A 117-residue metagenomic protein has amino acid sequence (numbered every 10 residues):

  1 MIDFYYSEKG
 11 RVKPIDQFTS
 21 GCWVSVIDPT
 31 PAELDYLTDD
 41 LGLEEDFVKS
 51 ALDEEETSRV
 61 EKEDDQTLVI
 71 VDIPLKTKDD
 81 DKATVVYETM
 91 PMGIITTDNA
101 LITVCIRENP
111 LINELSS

Functional and structural regions predicted by a protein language model:
M1-S117: Peripheral, non-transmembrane regulatory/ligand-interaction domains of membrane transport proteins
